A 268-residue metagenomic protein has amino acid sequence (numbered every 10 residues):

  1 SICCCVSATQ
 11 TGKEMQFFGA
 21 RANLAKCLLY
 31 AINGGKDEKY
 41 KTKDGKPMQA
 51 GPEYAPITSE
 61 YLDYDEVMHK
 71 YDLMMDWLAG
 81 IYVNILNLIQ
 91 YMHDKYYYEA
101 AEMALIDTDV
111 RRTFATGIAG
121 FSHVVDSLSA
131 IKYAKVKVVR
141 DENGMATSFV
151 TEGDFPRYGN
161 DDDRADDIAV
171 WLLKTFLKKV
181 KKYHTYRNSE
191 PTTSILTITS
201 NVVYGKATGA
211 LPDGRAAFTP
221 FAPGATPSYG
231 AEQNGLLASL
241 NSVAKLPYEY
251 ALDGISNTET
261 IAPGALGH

Functional and structural regions predicted by a protein language model:
S1-H268: Conserved catalytic cores of very large enzyme subunits
